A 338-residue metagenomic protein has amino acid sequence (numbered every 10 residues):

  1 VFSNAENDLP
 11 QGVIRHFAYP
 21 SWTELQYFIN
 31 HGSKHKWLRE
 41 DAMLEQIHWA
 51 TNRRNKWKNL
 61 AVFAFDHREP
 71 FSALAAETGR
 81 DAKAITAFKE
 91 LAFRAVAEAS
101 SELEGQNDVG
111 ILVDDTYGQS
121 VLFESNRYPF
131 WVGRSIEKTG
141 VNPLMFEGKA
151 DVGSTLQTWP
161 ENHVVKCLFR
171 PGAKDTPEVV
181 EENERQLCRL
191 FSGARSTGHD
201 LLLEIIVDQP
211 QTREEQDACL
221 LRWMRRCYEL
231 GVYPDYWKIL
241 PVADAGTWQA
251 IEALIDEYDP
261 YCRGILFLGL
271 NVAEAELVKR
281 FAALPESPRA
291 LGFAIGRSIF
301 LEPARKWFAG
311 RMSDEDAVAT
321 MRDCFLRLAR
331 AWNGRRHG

Functional and structural regions predicted by a protein language model:
F2-V179, Y233, R263, A275-G292 (+2 more regions): Alpha/beta catalytic barrel-like cores
A97-S101, E124-S125, L187-T197, E252-D259 (+2 more regions): Surface-exposed amphipathic alpha-helices with a cationic face
G110-D114, H163-R170, D175-N183, Q216 (+3 more regions): Catalytic beta/alpha-barrel core
L122-E124, Q211-Y228, D244-D256, L277-A282: Distinct, well-ordered alpha-helical segments
P129-V132, T197-L201, Y258-A273: Short beta-strand/loop segments at the ligand-binding rim of alpha/beta enzyme cores
A173-G193, A243-E257, A275-L277, W307: Active-site-adjacent beta->alpha loops and helix N-cap segments on the catalytic face of soluble alpha/beta enzymes
T176-P177, N183-Q216, L220-W223: Internal active-site segments that recognize and position negatively charged phosphoryl groups and nucleotide moieties
